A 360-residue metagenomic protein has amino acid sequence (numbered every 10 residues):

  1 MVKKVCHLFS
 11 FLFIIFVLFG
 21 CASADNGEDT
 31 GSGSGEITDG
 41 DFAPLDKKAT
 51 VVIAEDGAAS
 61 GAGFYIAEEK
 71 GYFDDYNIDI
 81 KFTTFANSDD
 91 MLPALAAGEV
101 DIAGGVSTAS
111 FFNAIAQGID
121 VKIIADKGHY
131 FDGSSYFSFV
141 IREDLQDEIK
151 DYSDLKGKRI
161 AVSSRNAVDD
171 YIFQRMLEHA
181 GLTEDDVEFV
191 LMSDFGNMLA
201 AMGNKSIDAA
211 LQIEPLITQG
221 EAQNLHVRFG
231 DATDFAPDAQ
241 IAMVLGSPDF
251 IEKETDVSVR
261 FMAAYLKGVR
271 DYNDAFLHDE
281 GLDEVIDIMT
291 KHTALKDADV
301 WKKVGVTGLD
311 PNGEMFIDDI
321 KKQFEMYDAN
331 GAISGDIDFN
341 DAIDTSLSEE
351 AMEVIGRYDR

Functional and structural regions predicted by a protein language model:
M1-F9: Bacterial N-terminal signal peptides that target proteins for export
V17-G20: C-terminal motif of bacterial Sec signal peptides marking the signal peptidase cleavage site
A22-D25: Bacterial signal peptide processing site
G33-L182, F189-M192, D208-E214, D238: Short, glycine-/small- and polar/acidic-enriched structural segments that line small-molecule recognition paths
A62-I66, K70-G71, D89, P93 (+14 more regions): Solvent-exposed, polar/charged alpha-helical surfaces in well-ordered, non-transmembrane soluble domains, broadly
G196-M289: Pocket-lining segment of extracytoplasmic ligand-binding domains
E252-G335: Secondary-structure end/capping motifs
F324-R360: Conserved C-terminal helix/tail region of periplasmic/extracytoplasmic solute-binding proteins
